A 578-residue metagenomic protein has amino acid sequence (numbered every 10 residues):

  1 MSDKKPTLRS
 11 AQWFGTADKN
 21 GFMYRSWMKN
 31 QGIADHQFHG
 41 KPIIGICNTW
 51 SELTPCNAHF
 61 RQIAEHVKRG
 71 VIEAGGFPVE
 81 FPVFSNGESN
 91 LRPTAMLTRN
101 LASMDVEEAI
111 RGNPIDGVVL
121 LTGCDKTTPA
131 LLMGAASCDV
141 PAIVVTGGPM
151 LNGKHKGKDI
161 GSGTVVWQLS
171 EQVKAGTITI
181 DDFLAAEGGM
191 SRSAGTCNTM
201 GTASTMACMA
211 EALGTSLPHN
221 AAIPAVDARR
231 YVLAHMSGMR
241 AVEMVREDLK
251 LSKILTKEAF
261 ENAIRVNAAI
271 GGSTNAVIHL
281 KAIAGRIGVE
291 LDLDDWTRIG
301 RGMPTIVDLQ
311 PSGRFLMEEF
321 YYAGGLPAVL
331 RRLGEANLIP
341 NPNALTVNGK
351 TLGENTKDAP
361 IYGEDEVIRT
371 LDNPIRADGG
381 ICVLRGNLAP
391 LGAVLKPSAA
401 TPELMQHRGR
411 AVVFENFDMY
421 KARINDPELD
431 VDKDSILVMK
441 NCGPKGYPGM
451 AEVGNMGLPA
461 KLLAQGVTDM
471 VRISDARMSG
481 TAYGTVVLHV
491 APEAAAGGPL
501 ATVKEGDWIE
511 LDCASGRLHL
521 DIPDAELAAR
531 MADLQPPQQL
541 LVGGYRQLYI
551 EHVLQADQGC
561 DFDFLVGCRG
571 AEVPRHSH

Functional and structural regions predicted by a protein language model:
S2-E52, C56-A58, I63-V83, S89 (+4 more regions): Catalytic or ion-coupling anion/metal-binding cores of large enzyme and transporter domains
T54-A58, N90-T98, V118, G123: Short coil/turn segments at secondary-structure boundaries
V71, D105-A109, V118: Glycine-rich, N-terminal phosphate-binding loop and its surrounding beta-alpha-beta segment
E80-N113: N-terminal small/polar loop signature for handling phosphorylated ligands or for N-terminal nucleophile
I110-L131, A142-T146: A short, small-residue-rich loop immediately preceding and capping a beta-strand
